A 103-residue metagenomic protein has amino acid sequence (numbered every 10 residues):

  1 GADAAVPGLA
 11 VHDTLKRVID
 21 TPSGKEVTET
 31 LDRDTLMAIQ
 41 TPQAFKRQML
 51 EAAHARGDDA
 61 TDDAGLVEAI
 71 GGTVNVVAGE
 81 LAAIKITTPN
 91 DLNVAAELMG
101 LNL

Functional and structural regions predicted by a protein language model:
G1, R33, A69-G71: Short, well-ordered coil/turn elements that cap or connect secondary structure elements
G1-R17: Conserved donor-nucleotide/metal-binding helix-loop-beta segment in metal-dependent transferases, i.e., the alpha-helix
A2-P7, T28-E29, A60: Short, structured loop/turn "capping" segments at alpha-beta junctions
V11, P22, L81-A83: Residue-level detector of flexible, active-site-proximal loop/helix-junction positions within diverse enzyme catalytic
T14-T41, F45: Short, flexible, basic/aromatic active-site loop/helix in glycosyltransferases
M37-L103: Conserved alpha/beta core of the MobA/IspD/sugar-nucleotide pyrophosphorylase nucleotidyltransferase superfamily
